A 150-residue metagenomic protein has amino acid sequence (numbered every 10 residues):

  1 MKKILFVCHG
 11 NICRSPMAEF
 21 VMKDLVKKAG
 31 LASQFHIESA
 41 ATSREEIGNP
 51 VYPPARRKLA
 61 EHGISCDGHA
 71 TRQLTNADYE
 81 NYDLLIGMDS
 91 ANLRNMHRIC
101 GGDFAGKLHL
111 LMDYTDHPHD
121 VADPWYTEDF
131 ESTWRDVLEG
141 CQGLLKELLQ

Functional and structural regions predicted by a protein language model:
M1-N81, K146-Q150: Conserved active-site segments centered on acidic
S15, M88-D89: Replace "coordinates the UDP/GDP/TDP-sugar" with "coordinates nucleotide-activated sugar donors
D78, L84, S90-Q150: Phosphate-binding/catalytic loops
